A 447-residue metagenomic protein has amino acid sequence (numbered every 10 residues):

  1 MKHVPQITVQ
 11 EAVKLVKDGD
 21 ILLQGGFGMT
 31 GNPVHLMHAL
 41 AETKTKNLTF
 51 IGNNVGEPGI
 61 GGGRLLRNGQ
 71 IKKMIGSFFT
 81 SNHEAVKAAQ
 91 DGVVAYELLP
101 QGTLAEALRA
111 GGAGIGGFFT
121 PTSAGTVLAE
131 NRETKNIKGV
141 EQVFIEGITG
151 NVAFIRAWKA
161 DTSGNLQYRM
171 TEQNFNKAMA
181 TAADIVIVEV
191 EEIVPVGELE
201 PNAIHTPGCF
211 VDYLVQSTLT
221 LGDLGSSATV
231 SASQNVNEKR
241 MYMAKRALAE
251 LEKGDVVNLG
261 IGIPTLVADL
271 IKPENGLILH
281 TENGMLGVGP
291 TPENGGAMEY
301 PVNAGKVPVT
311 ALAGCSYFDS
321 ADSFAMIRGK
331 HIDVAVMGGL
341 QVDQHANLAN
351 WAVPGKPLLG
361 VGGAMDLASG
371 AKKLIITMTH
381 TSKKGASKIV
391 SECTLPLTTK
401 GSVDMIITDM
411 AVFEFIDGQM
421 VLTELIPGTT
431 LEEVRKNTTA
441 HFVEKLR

Functional and structural regions predicted by a protein language model:
K2-I7, E11-K14, G28-E42, T49 (+3 more regions): Conserved phosphate- and dinucleotide-binding cores of soluble alpha/beta proteins, encompassing both enzyme active
T8-I21, E250-D255: Glycine-rich phosphate/diphosphate-binding loops that line cofactor/substrate pockets in enzymes
V16, S233-E252: Long, non-catalytic terminal segments
I21-G25, I51: Short glycine-rich or small-residue beta-strand-to-loop segments that form or flank ligand, phosphate, metal/Fe-S
L22-L23, G31-H38, E42-T43, A244 (+2 more regions): N-terminal low-complexity or amphipathic/hydrophobic leaders
G28, N235, K239, V256-I263 (+1 more regions): Short, contiguous, pocket-lining structural segments that sit at or immediately flank catalytic/ligand-binding sites
V55: Active-site catalytic microenvironments in core metabolic enzymes, especially phosphate/sugar-handling
